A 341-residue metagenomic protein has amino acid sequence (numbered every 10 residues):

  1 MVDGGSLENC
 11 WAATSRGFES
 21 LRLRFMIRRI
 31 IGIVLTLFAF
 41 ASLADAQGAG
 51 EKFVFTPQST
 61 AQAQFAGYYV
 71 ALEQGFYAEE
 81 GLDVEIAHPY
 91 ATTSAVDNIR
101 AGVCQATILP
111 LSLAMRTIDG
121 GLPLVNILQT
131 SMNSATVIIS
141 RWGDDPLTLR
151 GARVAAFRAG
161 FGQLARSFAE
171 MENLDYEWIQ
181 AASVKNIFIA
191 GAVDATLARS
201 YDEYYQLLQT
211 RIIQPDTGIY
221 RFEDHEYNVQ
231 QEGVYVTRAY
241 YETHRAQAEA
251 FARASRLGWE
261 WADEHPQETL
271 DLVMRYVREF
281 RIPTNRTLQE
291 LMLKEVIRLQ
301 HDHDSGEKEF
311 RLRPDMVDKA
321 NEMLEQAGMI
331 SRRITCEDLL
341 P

Functional and structural regions predicted by a protein language model:
R28, V34-L37, A41-L82, P314-P341: N-terminal hydrophobic or amphipathic helices and topogenic motifs
Q47-A181, K185-R199, Y220: Short, glycine-/small- and polar/acidic-enriched structural segments that line small-molecule recognition paths
E79, G151, F222-Y227, H301-L312: Short, solvent-exposed loop/beta-turn-alpha elements that line the ligand-binding surface or hinge of extracytoplasmic
S112-L113, S183-N186, G191-I282: Pocket-lining segment of extracytoplasmic ligand-binding domains
T243-M329: Secondary-structure end/capping motifs
